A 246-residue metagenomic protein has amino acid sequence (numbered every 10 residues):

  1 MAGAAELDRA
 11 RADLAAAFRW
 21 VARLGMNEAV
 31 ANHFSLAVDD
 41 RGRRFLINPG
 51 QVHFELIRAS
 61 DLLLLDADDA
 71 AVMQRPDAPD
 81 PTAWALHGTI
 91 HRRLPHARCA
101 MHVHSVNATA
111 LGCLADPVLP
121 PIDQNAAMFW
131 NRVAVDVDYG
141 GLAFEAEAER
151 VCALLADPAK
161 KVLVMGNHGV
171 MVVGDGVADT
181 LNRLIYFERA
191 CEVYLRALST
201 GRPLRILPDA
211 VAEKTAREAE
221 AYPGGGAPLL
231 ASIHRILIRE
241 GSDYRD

Functional and structural regions predicted by a protein language model:
M1-D246: Glycine-rich flexible loops
